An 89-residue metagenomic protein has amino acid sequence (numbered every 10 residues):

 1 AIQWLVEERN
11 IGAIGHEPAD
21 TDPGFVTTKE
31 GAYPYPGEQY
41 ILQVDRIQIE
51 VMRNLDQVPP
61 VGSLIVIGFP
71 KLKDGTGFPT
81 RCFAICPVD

Functional and structural regions predicted by a protein language model:
A1-D89: Active-/binding-site microenvironments in catalytic and ligand-binding cores
